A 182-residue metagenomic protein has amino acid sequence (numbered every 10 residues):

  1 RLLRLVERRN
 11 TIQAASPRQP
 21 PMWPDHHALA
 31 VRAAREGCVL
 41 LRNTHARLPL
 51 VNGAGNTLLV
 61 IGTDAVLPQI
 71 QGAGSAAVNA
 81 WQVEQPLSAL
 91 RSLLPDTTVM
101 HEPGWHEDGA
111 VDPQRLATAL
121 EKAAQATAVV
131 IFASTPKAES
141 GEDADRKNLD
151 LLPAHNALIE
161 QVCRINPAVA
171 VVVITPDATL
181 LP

Functional and structural regions predicted by a protein language model:
R1-Q13, R18: Long, well-ordered, tryptophan-enriched scaffold segments
R4, P20-P21, A28-P182: C-terminal non-catalytic regions of proteins with extracellular/luminal or membrane-system context
